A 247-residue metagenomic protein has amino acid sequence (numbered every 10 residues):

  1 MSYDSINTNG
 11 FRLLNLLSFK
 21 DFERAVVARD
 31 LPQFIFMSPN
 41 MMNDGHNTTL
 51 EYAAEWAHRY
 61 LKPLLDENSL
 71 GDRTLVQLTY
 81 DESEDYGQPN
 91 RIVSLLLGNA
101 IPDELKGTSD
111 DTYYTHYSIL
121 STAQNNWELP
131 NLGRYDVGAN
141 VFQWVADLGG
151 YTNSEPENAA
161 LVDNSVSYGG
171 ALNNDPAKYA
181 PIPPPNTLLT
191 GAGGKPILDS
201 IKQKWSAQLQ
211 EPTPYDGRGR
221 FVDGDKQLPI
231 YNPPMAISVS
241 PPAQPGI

Functional and structural regions predicted by a protein language model:
M1-I247: N-terminal pro-sequences and low-complexity stem/linker regions of secreted or lumenal proteins
